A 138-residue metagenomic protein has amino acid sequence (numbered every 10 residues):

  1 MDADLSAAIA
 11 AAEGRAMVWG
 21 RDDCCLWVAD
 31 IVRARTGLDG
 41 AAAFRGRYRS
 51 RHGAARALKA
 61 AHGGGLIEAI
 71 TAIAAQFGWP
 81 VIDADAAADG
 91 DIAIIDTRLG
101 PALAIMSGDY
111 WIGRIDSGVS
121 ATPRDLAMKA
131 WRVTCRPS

Functional and structural regions predicted by a protein language model:
M1-G63: N-terminal capping segments
A10-A12, A104, R124: Intrinsically disordered, low-complexity regions enriched in Ser/Pro/Gly/Gln/His and often acidic
R35, Y110-G113, T122, K129: Generic alpha-helical propensity signal that fires on short helical segments and nearby coil/disordered stretches
A54-V119: ...with weaker cross-activation on analogous glycine-rich loops/strands in unrelated enzymes
T122-S138: Glycine- and charge-enriched low-complexity intrinsically disordered segments
